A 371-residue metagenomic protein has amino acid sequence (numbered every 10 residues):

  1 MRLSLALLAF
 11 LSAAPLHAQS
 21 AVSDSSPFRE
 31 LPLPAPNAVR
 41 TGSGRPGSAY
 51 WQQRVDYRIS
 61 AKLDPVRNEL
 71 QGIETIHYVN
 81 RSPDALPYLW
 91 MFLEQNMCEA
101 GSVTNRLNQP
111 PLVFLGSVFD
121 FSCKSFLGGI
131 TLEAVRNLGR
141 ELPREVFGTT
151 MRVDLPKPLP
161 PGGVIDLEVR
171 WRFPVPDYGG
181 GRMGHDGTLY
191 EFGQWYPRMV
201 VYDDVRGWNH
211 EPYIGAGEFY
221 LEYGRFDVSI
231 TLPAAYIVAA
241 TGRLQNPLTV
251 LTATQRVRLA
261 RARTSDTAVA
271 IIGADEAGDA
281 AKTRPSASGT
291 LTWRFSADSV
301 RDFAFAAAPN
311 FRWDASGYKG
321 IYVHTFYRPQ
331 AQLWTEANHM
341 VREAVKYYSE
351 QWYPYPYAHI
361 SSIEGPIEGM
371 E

Functional and structural regions predicted by a protein language model:
S4-P15: Bacterial N-terminal signal peptides
Q19-E69, D186: N-terminal, polar/Ser/Thr-rich
A21, E69, V79, A85 (+3 more regions): A surface-exposed beta-strand-loop module
Q71, D84-M91, G101-V103, L167 (+2 more regions): Short, hydrophobic/aromatic beta-strand segments
E74-I76, N80, M91-Q95, G163-D177 (+2 more regions): Short, hydrophobic/aromatic-enriched beta-strand segments in well-ordered soluble domains
L86-R140, F192-G193, T231-Y236: Solvent-exposed beta-hairpin/edge-strand motifs
G101-L115, R172-F226, P247, F311: Glycine/proline-rich low-complexity spacer/linker segments in large multi-domain proteins
Y202-W208, I214-E371: Hydrophobic helix-coil surface modules that form long, contiguous segments used for peptide/substrate interaction
